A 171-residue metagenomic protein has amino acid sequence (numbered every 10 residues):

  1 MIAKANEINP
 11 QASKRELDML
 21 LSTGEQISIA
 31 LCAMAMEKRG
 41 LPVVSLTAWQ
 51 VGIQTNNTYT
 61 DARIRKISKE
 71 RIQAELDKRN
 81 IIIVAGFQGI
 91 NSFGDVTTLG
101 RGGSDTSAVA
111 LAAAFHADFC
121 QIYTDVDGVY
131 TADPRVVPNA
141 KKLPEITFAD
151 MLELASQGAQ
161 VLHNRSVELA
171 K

Functional and structural regions predicted by a protein language model:
M1-E168: Nucleotide/pyrophosphate-binding catalytic subdomain
K171: An anion/pyrophosphate-binding glycine-rich loop and adjacent beta-alpha core in soluble alpha-beta enzymes
